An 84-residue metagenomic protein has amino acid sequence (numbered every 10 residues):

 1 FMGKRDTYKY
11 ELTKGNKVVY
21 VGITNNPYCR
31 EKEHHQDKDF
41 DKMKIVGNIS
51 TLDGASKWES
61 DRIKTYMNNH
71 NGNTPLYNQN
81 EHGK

Functional and structural regions predicted by a protein language model:
G3-K84: Structure-specific nucleic-acid interaction/processing domains
